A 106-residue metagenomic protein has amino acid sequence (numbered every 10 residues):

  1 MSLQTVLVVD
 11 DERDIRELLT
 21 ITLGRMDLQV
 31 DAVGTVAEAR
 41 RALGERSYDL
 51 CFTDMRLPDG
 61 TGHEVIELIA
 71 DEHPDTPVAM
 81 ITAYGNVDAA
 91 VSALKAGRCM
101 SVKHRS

Functional and structural regions predicted by a protein language model:
R13-D31: Two-component/phosphorelay signaling modules centered on CheY-like receiver
R16, P58, N86: The feature encodes the CheY-like receiver
D27-E38, A42: Short hydrophobic/Thr-rich beta-strand motif most characteristic of the beta2 strand and flanking loop of CheY-like
T35, T61-E64: Acidic catalytic/metal-coordinating carboxylates
R41, H63-D75, S92: Short amphipathic alpha-helix used as the core "switch/output" element in two-component signaling
S47-F52, L57: Active-site beta3 strand of CheY-like receiver
